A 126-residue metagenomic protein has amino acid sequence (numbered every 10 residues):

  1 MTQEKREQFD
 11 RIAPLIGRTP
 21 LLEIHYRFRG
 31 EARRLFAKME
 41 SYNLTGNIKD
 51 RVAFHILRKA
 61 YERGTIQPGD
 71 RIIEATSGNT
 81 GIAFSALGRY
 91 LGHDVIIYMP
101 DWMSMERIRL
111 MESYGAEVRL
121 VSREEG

Functional and structural regions predicted by a protein language model:
M1-G126: PLP-dependent amino-acid enzyme catalytic core
